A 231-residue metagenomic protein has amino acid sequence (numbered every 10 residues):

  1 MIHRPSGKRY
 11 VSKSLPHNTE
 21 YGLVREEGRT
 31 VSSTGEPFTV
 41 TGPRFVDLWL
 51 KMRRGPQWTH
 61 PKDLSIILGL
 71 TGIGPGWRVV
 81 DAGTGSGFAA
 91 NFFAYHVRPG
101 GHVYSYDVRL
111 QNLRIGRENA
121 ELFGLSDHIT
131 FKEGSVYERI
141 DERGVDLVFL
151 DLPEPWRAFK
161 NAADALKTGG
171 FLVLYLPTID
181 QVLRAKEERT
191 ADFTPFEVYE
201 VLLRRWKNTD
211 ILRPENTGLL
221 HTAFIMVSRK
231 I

Functional and structural regions predicted by a protein language model:
M1-G42: N-terminal auxiliary segments of SAM/dcSAM-dependent transferases
K51-S65: Conserved SAM-binding loop and adjacent beta-strand
G74, V97-R98, L125, L166-T168: Helix-to-beta-strand junctions that scaffold the AdoMet/dcAdoMet cofactor pocket in Class I SAM-dependent enzymes
G74-G85: Conserved class I S-adenosyl-L-methionine
S86-P99: Conserved SAM-binding loop of SAM-dependent methyltransferases across substrates and taxa, primarily the Class I
G100-Y104: Short beta-strand element of Class I
Y106-P155: S-adenosyl-L-methionine
W156-F224: C-terminal substrate-binding/active-site "lid" region of AdoMet-derived donor-dependent transferases
